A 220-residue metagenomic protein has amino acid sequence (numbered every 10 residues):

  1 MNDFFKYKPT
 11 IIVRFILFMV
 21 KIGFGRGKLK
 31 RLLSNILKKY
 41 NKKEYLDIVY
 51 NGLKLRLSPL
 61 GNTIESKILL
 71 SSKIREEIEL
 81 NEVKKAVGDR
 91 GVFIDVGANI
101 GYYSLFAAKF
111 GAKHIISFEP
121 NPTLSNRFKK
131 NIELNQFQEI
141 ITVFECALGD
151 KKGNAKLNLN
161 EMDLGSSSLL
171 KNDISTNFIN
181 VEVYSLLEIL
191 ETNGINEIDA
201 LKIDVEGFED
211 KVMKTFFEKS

Functional and structural regions predicted by a protein language model:
M1-N131, Q136, S175, E191-I195: S-adenosyl-L-methionine
K67, E139, K219-S220: Short glycine-centered helix-capping/turn motifs at secondary-structure transition points
S71-V92, N154-K156, L170-S220: Short internal loop-to-helix segment that lines adenine-nucleotide cofactor pockets
A98-I100, P122, L148-D150, V205-E209: Short, glycine/acidic-enriched loop or turn micro-motifs at the edges of active sites
A107, F128, I141, L157 (+1 more regions): Hydrophobic packing residues within well-ordered alpha-helices of enzyme cores
G111, E133-L134, E161, F217-S220: Glycine-rich, phosphate-binding/catalytic loops in enzymes
K129-L190: S-adenosyl-L-methionine
